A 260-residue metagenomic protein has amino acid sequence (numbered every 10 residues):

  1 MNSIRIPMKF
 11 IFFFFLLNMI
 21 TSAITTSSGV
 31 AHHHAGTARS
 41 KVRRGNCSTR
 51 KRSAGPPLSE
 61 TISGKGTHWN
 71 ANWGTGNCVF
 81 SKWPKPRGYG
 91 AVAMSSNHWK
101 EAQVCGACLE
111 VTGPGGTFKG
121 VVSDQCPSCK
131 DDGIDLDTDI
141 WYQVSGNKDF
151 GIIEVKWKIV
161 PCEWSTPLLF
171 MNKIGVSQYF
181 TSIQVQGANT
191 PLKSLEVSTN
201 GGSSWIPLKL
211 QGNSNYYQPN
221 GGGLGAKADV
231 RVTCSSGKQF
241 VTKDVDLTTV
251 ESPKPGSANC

Functional and structural regions predicted by a protein language model:
N2-A107, G116-F118, S123-D132, D139-C260: Mature exported/compartmentalized surface modules and terminal targeting/interaction regions
